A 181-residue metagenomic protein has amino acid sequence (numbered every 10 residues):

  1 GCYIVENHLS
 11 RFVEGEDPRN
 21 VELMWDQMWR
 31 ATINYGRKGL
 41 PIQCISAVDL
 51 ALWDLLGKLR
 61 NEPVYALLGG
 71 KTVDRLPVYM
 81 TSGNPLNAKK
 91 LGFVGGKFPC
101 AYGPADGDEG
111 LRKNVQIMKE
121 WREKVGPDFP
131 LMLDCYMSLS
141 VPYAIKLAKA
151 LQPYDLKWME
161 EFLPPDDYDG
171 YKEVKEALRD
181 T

Functional and structural regions predicted by a protein language model:
G1-L59: Metal- or metallocofactor-binding catalytic centers and their adjacent structured scaffolds across diverse enzyme
G1-Y3, K175-D180: Solvent-exposed, charged interface segments at domain starts and junctions
S10, E14-P18, R30-I33, E123-P127 (+2 more regions): Generic secondary-structure signature for well-ordered alpha-helical cores
W29-A51, P130-L151, D180-T181: A broadly tuned preference for mixed-charge, low-complexity surface segments
C44, R60, D74-V78: Generic beta-strand structural signal
G69, D74-L178: Metal-dependent enolase-superfamily TIM-barrel catalytic cores that perform enediolate-based chemistry
